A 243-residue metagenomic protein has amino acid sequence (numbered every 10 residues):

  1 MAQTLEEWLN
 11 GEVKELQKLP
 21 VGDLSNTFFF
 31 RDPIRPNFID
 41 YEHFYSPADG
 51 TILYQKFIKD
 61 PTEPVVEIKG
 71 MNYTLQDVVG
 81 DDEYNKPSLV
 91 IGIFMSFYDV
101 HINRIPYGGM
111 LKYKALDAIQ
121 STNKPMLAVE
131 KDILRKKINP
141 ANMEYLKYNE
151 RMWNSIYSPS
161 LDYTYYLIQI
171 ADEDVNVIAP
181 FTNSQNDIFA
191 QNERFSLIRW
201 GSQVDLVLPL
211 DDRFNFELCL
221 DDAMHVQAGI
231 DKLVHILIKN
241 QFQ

Functional and structural regions predicted by a protein language model:
M1-Q243: Contiguous, well-folded functional domains in the mature portion of proteins
